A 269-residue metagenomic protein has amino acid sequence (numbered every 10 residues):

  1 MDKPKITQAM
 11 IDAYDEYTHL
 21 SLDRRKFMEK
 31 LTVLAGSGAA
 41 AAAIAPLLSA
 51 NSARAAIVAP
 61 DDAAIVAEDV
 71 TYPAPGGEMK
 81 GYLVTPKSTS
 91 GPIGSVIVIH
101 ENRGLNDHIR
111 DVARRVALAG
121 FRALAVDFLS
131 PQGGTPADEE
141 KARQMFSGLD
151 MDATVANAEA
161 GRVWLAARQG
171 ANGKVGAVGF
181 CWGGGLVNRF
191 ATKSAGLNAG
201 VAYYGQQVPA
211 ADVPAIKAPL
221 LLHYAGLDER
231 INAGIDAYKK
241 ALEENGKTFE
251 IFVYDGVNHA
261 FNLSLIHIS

Functional and structural regions predicted by a protein language model:
M1-K26: N-terminal secretory signal peptides
R25-S49: N-terminal export signals
A56-T89: N-terminal cap/lid segment of alpha/beta-hydrolase-fold proteins
P92-E101: Short beta-strand element of the alpha/beta-hydrolase
H108, Q144-R168: Alpha/beta-hydrolase active-site loop
E159-K217: Primarily recognizes the serine-hydrolase "nucleophile elbow" in alpha/beta-hydrolase and SGNH/GDSL folds
L222-Y224: Short beta-strand/loop motif that positions the catalytic acidic residue of the alpha/beta-hydrolase fold
I266-I268: Conserved small/polar residues in nucleotide/adenosyl-binding loops
